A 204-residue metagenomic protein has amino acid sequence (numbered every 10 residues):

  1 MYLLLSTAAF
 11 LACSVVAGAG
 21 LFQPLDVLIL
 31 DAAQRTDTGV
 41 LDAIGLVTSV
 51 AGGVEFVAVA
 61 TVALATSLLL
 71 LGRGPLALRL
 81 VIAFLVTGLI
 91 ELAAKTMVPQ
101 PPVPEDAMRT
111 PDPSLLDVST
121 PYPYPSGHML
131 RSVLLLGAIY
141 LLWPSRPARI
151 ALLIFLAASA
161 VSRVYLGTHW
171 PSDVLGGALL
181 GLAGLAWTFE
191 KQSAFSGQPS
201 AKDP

Functional and structural regions predicted by a protein language model:
M1-A60, T96-L116: N-terminal transmembrane-helix/juxtamembrane module of multi-pass inner/ER membrane proteins
Y2-L4, T61-I90: Interfacial segments of alpha-helical transmembrane regions
L3-L4, A58, A77-I82, R149-I154 (+2 more regions): Hydrophobic alpha-helical transmembrane segments
A9, L41, I90, A94 (+3 more regions): Alpha-helical membrane-inserting segments
L11-S14, L85-A93, I154-T168: Aromatic-anchored segments of alpha-helical transmembrane domains
G18, R73, T96-P104, T168 (+2 more regions): Transmembrane helix-loop junctions in multipass membrane proteins, especially transporters and channels
V40-L41, G72-A77, S145-I150: Membrane-helix interface segments
M108-P204: Membrane-embedded catalytic cores of phosphoryl/pyrophosphoryl-handling enzymes
